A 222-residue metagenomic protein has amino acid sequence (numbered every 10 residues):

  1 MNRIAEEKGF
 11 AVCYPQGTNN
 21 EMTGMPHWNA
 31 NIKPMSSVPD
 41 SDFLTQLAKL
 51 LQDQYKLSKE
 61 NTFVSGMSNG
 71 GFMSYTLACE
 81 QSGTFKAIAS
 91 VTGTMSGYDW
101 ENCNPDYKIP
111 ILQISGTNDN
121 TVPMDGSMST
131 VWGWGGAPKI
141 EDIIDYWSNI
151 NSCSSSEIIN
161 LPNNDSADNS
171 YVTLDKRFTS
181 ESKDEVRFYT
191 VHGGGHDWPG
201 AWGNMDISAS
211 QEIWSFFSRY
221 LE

Functional and structural regions predicted by a protein language model:
M1, T94-C103, D168-F178: Alpha-helical scaffolding within the catalytic cores of extracellular/periplasmic polymer-degrading hydrolases
M1-F63, M67, M73-T76, E80 (+1 more regions): Serine-hydrolase catalytic machinery in alpha/beta-hydrolase-like enzymes
Q16-N19, T94, G194: Short beta-to-alpha linker loops that shape the active-site pocket of alpha/beta-hydrolase fold enzymes
Q52-I109, N120: Primarily recognizes the serine-hydrolase "nucleophile elbow" in alpha/beta-hydrolase and SGNH/GDSL folds
I109, S148-E222: Alpha/beta-hydrolase-fold serine-hydrolase catalytic core, especially in secreted/extracellular enzymes
Q113-S115, D119: Short beta-strand/loop motif that positions the catalytic acidic residue of the alpha/beta-hydrolase fold
D119-V122, H196-W198: Acidic catalytic loop of the alpha/beta-hydrolase fold
N120-D125, T130, G136-K139: Conserved alpha/beta-hydrolase "acid-adjacent" motif
